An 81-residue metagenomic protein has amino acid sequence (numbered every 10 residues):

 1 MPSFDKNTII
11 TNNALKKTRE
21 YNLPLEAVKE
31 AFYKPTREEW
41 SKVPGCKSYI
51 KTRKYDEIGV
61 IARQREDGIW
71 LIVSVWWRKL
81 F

Functional and structural regions predicted by a protein language model:
M1-F81: Ribonuclease/tRNase effector modules and their secretory precursors
